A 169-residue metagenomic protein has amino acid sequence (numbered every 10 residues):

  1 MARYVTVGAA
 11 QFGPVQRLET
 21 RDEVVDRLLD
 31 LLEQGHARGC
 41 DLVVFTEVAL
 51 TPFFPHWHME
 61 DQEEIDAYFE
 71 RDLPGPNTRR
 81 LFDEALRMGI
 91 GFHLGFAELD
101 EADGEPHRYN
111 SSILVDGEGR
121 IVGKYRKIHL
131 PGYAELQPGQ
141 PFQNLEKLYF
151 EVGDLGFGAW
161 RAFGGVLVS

Functional and structural regions predicted by a protein language model:
M1-P14: Short beta-strand segments enriched in small/hydrophobic residues
V7, Q34-Q62, A85, F92-H93: Active-site beta-strand/loop signature of hydrolases that rely on acidic residues for catalysis
F12-E33: N-terminal phosphate-binding loop and adjacent alpha-helix
G13, A49, A97-E98: Catalytic metal-binding/acid-base residues of hydrolase active sites
F54-F69, G104-P106, S112: Surface-exposed, active-site-proximal loop segments in enzymatic domains
E64-R79, N144-Y149: A short acidic, glycine-rich active-site loop that binds or catalyzes chemistry on phosphate/adenosine moieties
D72-A102: A short, hydrophobic beta-strand-centered structural micro-motif
D83, D100-S169: Active-site catalytic loop in hydrolytic enzyme cores
